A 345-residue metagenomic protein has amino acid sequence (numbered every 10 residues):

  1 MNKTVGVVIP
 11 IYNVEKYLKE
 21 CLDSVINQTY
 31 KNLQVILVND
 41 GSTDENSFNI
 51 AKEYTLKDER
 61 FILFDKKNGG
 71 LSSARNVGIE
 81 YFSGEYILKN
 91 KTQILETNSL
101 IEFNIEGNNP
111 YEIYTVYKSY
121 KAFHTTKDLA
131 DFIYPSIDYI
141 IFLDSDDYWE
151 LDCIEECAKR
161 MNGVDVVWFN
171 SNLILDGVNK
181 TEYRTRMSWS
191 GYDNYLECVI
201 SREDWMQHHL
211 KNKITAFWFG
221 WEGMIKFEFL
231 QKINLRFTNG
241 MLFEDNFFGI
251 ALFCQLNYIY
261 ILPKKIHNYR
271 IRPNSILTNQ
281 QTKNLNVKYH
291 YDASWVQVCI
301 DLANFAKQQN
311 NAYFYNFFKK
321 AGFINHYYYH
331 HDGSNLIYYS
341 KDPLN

Functional and structural regions predicted by a protein language model:
M1-A293: Nucleotide-sugar donor-binding/catalytic module of glycosyltransferases that assemble extracellular/cell-envelope
H267-N345: C-terminal subregions of glycosyltransferases and related glycan-biosynthesis enzymes
